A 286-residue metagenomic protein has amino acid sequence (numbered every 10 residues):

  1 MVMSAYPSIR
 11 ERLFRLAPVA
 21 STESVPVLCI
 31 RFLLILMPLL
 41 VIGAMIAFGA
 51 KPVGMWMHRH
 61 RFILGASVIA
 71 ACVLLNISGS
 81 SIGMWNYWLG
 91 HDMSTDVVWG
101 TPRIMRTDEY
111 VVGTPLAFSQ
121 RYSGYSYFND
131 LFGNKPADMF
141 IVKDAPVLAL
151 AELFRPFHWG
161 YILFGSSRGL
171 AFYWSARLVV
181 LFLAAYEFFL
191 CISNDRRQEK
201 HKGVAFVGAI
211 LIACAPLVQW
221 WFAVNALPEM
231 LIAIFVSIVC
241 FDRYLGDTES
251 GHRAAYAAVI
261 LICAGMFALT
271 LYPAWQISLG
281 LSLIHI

Functional and structural regions predicted by a protein language model:
V2-L28, F154-S166: Short, aromatic-rich amphipathic segments at membrane interfaces that lie adjacent to a transmembrane helix or signal
P26-P38, W174-A176, A226-A233, L279: Alpha-helical transmembrane segments of polytopic membrane proteins
V27-S80: Start-transfer (signal-anchor) and selected internal transmembrane alpha helices of multi-pass inner/ER membrane
I82-I232: Active-site lumenal/periplasmic loops and adjacent helix-entry segments of GT-C-fold, multi-pass membrane
C214, G265-A274: Transmembrane helix irregularities
L231-G246: Specific aromatic-rich, kink-prone transmembrane helix
L245-G265: Short hydrophobic alpha-helices at membrane interfaces in multi-pass membrane enzymes
H285-I286: Conserved small/polar residues in nucleotide/adenosyl-binding loops
